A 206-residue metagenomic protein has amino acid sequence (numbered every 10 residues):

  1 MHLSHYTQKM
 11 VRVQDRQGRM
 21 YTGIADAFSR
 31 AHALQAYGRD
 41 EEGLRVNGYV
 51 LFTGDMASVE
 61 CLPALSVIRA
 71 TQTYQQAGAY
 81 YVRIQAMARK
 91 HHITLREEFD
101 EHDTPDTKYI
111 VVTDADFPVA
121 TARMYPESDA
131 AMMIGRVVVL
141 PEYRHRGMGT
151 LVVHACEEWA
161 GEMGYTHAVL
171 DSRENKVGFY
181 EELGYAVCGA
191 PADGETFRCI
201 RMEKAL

Functional and structural regions predicted by a protein language model:
M1-A64: Conserved RNA-binding domains used in RNP assembly and mRNA/RNA metabolism
L65-A79: A short beta-loop-alpha structural element at the N-terminal edge of CoA-dependent acyl/N-acetyltransferase catalytic
R69, Y81-L95: Helix-loop element at the rim of GNAT/NAT acetyltransferase active sites that forms part of the acceptor-substrate
V111, F117-Y125, A131-V138: Conserved beta-strand in the GNAT
P126-G135, R144-H145, G194-C199: A conserved beta-turn-beta hairpin within the catalytic core of GNAT-like acetyltransferases that forms part
V139, H145-E158: Conserved acetyl-CoA-binding loop-helix of GNAT-fold acetyltransferases
V153, A160-R173: Conserved GNAT acetyl-CoA-binding A-motif
E162, E174-R198: Conserved active-site alpha-helix within GNAT-family acetyltransferase domains
